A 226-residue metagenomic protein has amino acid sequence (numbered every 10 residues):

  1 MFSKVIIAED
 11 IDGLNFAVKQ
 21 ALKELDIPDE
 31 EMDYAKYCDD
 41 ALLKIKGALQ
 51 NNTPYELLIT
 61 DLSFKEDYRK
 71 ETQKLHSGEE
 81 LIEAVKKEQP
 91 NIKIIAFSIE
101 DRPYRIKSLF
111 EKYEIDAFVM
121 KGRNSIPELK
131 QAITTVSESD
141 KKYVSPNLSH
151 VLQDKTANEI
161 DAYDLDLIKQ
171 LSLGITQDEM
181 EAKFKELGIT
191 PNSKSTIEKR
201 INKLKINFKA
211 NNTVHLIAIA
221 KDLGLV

Functional and structural regions predicted by a protein language model:
S3-L22: Conserved acidic segment of CheY-like receiver
Y34-L57, K65-E66, N212: Acidic, metal-coordinating helix/loop segments flanking the phosphotransfer/catalytic sites of two-component signaling
K36, F97-P103, K107-K130, K141 (+2 more regions): Output/docking surface of receiver
Y55-V85: Conserved phosphotransfer microenvironments
E80-K107: A short, hydrophobic beta-strand element within the central beta-sheet of small alpha/beta folds
D116, N124-N158: Short, flexible helix-to-coil linker/hinge segments that flank and couple to helix-turn-helix
V151-E198, D222: Helix-turn-helix DNA-binding segment
I197-V226: Basic, Lys/Arg-enriched C-terminal extension of HTH/homeodomain DNA-binding domains
